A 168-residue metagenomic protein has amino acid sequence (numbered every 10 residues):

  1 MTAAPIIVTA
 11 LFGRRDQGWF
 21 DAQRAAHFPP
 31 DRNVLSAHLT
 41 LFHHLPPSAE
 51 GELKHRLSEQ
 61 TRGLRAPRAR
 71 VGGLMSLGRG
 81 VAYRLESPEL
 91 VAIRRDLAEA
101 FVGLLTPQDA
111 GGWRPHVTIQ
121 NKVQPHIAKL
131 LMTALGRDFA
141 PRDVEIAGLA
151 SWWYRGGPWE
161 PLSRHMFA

Functional and structural regions predicted by a protein language model:
M1-R68, S87-E145, P158-A168: Basic, often amphipathic N-terminal segments
V81-L85: Generic recognition of long tandem-repeat/solenoid scaffolds
W152: Active-site/acyl-donor-binding loops of N-acyltransferases
